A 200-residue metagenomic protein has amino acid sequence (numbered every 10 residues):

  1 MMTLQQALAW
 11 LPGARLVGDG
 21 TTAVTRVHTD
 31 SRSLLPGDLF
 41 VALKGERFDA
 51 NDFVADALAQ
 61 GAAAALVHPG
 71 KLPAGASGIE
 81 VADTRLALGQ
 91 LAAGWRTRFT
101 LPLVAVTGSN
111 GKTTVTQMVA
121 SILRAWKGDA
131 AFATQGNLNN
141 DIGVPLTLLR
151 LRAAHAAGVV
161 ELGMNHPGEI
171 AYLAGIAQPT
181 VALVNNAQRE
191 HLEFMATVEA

Functional and structural regions predicted by a protein language model:
M1-Q90, G94: N-terminal leader/targeting and accessory segments in enzymes
L88-A200: Phosphate-binding loop of NTP-binding sites
